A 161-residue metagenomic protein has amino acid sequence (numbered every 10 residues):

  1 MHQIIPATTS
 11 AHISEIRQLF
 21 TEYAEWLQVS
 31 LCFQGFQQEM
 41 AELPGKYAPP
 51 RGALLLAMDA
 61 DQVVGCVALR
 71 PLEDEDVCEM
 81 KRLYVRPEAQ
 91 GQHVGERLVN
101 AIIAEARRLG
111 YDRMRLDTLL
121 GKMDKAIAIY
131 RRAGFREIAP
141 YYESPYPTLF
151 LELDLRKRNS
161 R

Functional and structural regions predicted by a protein language model:
M1-Q3: Extreme N-terminal starter segment of soluble prokaryotic enzymes
P6-K81, R86-P87, V99-A101, E105 (+2 more regions): Acetyl-CoA-dependent GNAT
Q90, L116-A126, Y142-Y146: Conserved beta-strand-loop-alpha-helix junction that forms the acyl-donor binding cleft
Q92, E96, N100: Residues forming the Rossmann-fold NAD(P)(H) cofactor-binding site
A106-T118: Conserved GNAT acetyl-CoA-binding A-motif
Y111, I129-A139: Conserved acetyl-CoA-binding loop of GNAT-fold acetyltransferases
P147-R161: Terminal substrate-recognition subdomain of acyl/acetyltransferases
